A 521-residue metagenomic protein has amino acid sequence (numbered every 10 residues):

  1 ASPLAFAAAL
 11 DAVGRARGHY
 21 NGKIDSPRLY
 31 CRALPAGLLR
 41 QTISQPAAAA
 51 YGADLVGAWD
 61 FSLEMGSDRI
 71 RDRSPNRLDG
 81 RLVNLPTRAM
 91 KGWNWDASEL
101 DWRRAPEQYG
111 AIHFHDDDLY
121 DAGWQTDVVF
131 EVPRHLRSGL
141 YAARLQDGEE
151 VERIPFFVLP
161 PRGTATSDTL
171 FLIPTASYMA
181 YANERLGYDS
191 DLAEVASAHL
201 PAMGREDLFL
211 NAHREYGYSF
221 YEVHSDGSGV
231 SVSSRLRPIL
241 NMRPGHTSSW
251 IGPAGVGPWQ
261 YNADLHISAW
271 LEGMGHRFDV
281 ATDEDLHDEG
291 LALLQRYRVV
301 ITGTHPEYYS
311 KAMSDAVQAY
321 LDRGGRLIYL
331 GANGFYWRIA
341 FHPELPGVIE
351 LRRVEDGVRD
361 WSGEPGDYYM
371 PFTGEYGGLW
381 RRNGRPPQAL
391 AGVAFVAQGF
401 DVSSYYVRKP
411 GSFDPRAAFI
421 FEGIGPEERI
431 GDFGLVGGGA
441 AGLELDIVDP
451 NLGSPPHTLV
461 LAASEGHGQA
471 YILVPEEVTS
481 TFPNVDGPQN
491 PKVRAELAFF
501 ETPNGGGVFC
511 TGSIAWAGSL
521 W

Functional and structural regions predicted by a protein language model:
A1, I43, P75-R77, R185-D189 (+3 more regions): Short secondary-structure boundary/capping segments
A1-A89: Extracellular glycan-associated modules
A53-L55, T164-T169, G273-D279, Q295-V299 (+3 more regions): Loop/turn elements at helix/coil->beta-strand transitions in domains of secreted/extracellular proteins
G66, G163, T175-M179, D285-D288 (+6 more regions): Solvent-exposed loop/turn segments at secondary-structure junctions within structured extracellular/periplasmic domains
M90-L119, G148-L293: Aromatic-Pro/Gly-enriched surface loop or interdomain linker that acts as a lid/target-recognition segment
D117-Y120, V129-E131, H135-R137, V256-E344: Helical hinge/lid and interdomain linker segments adjacent to catalytic or ligand-binding clefts that mediate domain
G139-L145: Short, aromatic- and glycine-rich surface loops/edge beta-strands on solvent-exposed regions
L345-W521: Glycine-rich, aromatic-lined ligand/substrate-binding cores of catalytic and carbohydrate-binding domains
